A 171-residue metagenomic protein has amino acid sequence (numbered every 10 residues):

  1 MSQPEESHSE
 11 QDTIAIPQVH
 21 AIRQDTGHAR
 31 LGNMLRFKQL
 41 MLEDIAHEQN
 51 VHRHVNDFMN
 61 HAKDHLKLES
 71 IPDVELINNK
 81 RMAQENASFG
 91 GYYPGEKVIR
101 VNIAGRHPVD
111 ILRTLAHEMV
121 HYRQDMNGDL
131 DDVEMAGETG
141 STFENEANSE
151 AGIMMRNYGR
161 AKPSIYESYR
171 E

Functional and structural regions predicted by a protein language model:
S2-G32: Zymogen propeptides/activation segments of proteases
Q24, H28-D44, E167, E171: Proteolytic processing junctions in secreted/extracellular precursors, especially proprotein convertase/trypsin-like
H28, R113-M126: Active-site recognition of the HExxH zinc-binding catalytic motif
I45-G95: Auxiliary, metal-adjacent structural segments of Zn-dependent hydrolase domains
V98-T114: Short pre-active-site segment immediately N-terminal to the catalytic Zn-binding motif
V109-R113, D125-A151: Post-HEXXH active-site segment of zinc metalloproteases
R123-V133, R156-S164: Substrate-binding/catalytic groove segments of enzymes that remodel or degrade extracellular structural polymers
E138-T139, M155-E171: Long, well-structured alpha-helical subdomains associated with metal-dependent extracellular/ecto-lumenal hydrolases
